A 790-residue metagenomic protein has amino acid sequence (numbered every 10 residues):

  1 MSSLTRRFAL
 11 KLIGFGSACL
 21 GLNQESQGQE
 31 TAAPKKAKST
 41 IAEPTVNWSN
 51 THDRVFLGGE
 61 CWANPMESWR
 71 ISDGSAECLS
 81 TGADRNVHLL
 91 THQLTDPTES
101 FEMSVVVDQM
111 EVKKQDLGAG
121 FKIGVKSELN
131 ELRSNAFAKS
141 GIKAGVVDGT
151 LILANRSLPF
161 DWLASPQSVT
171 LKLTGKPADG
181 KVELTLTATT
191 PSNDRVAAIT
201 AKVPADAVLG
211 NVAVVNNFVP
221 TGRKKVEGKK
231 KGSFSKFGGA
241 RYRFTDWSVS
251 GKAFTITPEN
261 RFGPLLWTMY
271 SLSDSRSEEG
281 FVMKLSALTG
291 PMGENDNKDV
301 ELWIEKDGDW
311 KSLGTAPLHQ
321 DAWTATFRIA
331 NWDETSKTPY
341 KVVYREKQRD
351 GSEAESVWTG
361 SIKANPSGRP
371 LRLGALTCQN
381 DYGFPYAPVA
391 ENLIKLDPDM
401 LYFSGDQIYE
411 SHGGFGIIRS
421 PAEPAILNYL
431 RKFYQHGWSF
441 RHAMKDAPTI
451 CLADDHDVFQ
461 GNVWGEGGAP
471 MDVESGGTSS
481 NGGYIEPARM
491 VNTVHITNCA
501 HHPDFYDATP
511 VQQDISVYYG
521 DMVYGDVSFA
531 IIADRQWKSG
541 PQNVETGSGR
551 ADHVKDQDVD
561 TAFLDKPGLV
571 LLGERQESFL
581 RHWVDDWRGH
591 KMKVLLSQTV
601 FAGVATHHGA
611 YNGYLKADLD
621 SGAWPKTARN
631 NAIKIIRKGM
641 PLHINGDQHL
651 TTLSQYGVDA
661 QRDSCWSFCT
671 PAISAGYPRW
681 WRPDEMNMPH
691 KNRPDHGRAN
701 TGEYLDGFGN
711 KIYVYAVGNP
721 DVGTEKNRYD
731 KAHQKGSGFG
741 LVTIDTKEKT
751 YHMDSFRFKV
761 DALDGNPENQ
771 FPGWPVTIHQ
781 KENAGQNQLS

Functional and structural regions predicted by a protein language model:
M1-G16: N-terminal secretory signal peptides and thylakoid transit peptides that target proteins across membranes
P34-P65: Extracellular carbohydrate-recognition regions
W69-R85: Short carbohydrate-recognition loop motifs
S80-N155: Secretory/extracellular carbohydrate-interaction modules and structurally similar beta-sandwich "look-alikes"
M103-V105, L163-A201: Carbohydrate-binding surfaces in secreted/extracellular proteins
K122-P177, G707-K731: Glycine-aromatic-enriched beta-strand/loop faces of beta-sandwich-type recognition domains, especially lectin-like
V196-K236: Flexible glycan-contacting loops in extracellular carbohydrate-active proteins
K236, R241, S248-S250, R261 (+6 more regions): Long, structured stretches of catalytic cores involved in phosphate-ester chemistry, encompassing
